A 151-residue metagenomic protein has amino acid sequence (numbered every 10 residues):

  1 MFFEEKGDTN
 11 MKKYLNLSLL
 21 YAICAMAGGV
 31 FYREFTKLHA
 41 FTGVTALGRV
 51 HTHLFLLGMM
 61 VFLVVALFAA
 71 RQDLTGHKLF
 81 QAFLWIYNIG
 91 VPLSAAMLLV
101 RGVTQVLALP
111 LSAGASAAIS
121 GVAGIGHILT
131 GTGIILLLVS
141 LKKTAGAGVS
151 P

Functional and structural regions predicted by a protein language model:
F2-P151: Hydrophobic alpha-helical transmembrane segments of multi-pass integral membrane proteins
